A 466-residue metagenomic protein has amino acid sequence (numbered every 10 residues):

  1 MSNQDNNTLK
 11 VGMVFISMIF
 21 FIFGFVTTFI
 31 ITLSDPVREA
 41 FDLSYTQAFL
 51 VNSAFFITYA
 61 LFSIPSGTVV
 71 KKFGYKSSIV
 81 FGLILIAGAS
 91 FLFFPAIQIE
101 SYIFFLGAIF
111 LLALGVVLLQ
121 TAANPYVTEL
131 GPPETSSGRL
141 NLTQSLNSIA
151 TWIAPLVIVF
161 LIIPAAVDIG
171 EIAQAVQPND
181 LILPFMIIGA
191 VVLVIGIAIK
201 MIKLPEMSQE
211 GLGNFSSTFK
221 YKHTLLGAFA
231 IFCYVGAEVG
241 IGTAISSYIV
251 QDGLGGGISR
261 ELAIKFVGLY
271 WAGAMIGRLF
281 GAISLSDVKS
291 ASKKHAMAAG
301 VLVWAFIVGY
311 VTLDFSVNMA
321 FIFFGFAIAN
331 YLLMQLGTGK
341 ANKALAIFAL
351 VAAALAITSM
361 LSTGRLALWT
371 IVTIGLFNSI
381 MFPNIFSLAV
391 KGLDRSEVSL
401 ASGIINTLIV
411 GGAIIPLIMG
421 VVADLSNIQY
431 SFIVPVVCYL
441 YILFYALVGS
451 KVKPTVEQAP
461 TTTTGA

Functional and structural regions predicted by a protein language model:
V11-L43, A123-N124, A154, I241-I249: Extracytoplasmic
I30-I31, F219-A282, G309-T312: Extracytoplasmic gate region of multi-pass secondary transporters
L50-T68, G268-F280, I414: Central cavity-lining transmembrane alpha-helices of secondary-active solute carriers, predominantly the Major
L61-I103: Conserved MFS/SLC helix-loop-helix module at the cytosolic interface between two early adjacent transmembrane helices
I84-I99, W304-V317, Y331-G337, V351-T363: C-terminal ends and interior cores of transmembrane alpha-helices in multi-pass membrane transporters/permeases
L118-P132, S379-R395: Intracellular juxtamembrane helix-capping segments at the cytosolic ends of symmetry-related transmembrane helices
T135-A166, S402-I415: Glycine-rich segments within core transmembrane alpha-helices of 12-TM secondary carriers
A154, I158-V167, L183-Q209, M334 (+1 more regions): C-terminal membrane-cytosol helix-exit motif in multi-pass small-molecule transporters
